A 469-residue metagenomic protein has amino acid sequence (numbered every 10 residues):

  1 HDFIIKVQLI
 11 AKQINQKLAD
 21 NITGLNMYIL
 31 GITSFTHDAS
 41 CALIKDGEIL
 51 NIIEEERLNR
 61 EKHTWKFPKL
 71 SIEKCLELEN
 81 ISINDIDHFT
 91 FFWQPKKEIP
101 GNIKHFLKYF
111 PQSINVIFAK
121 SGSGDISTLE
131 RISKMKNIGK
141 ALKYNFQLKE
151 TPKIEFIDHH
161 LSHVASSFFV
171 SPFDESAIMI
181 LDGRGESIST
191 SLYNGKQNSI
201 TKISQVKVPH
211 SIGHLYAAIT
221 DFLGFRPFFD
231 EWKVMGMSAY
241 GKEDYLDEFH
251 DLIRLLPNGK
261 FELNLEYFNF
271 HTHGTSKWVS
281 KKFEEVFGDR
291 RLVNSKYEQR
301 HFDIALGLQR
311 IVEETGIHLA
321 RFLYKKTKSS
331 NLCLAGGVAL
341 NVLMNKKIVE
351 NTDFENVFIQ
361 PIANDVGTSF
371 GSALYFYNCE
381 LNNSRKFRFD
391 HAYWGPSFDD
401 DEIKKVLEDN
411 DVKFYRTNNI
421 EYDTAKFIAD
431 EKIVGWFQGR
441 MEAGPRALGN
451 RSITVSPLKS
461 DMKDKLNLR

Functional and structural regions predicted by a protein language model:
L9, Q13, L18: Cationic, low-complexity basic patches in intrinsically disordered or flexible, solvent-exposed regions
M27-I29: Extreme N-terminal starter segment of soluble prokaryotic enzymes
S34-E54, N59-W65, Q112, V116 (+9 more regions): Flexible beta->alpha loop and helix N-cap segments adjacent to enzyme active/binding sites
R57-I81, G316: N-terminal phosphate-binding loop and adjacent alpha-helix
K74-D85, A320-T327: Phosphate/pyrophosphate-binding loops at sites that engage ATP/ADP/AMP, CoA/4′-phosphopantetheine, polyphosphate
S82-A141, F156, A165-S166: Short beta-strand-loop/turn "lid" adjacent to the catalytic site in phosphate-handling enzymes
V293-L319: Adenine-nucleotide phosphate-binding core of ATP-dependent small-molecule kinases
